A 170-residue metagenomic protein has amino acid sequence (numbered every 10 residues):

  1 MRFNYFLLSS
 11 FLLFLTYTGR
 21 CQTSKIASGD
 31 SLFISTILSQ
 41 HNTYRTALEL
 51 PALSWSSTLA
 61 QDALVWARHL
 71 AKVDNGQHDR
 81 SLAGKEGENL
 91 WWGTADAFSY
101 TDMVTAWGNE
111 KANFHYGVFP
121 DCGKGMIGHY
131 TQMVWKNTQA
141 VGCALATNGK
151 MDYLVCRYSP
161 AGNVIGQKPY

Functional and structural regions predicted by a protein language model:
M1-T23: Bacterial Sec-dependent N-terminal signal peptides
N4, L15, L38-S39, S57 (+3 more regions): A generic "functional-site adjacency" signal
N4-L7, I34, S56, D96-F98 (+2 more regions): Alpha-helical interaction segments
Q22-K25, G29-G87: Short, well-ordered surface patches within globular domains
L82-K85, D96-Y170: Disulfide-stabilized extracellular recognition modules
